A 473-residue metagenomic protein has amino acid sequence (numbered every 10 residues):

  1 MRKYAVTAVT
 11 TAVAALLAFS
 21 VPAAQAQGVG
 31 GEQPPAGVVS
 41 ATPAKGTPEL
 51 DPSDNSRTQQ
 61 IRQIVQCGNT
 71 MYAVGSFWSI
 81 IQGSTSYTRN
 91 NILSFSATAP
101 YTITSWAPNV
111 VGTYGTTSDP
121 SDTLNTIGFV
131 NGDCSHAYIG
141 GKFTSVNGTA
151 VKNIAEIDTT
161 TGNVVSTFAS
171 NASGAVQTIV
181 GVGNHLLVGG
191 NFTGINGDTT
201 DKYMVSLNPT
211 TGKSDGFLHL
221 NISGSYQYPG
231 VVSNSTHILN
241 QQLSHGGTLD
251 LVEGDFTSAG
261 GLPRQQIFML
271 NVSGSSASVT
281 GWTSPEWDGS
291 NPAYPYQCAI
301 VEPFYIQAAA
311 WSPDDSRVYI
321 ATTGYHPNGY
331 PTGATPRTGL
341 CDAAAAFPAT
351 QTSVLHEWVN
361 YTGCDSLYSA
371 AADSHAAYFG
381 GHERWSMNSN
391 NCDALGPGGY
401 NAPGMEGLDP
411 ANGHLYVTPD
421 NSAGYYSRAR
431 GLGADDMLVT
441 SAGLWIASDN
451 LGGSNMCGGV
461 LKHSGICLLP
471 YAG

Functional and structural regions predicted by a protein language model:
K3-T7, A14-L17, A24-G473: Extracytoplasmic surface signature
